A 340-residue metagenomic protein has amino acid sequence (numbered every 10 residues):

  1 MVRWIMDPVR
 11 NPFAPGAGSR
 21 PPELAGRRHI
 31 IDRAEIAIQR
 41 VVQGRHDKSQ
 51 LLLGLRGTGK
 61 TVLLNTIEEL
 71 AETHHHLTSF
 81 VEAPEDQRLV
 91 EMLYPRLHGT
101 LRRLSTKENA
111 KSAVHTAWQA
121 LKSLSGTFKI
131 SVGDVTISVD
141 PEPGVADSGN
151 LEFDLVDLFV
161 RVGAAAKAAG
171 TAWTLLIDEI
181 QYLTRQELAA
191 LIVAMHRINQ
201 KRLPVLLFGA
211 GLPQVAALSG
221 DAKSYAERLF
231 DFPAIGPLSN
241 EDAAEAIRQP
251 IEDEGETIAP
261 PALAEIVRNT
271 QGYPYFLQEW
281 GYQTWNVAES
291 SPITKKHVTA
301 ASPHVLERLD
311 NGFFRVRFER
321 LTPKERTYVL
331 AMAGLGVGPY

Functional and structural regions predicted by a protein language model:
M1-K48, A110-A113: A short, basic N-terminal segment
V41, T174, V215-R268, Q283 (+1 more regions): Helix-loop-helix "sensor" segment of P-loop NTPases
H46-G54, T58-L175, L203-V205: P-loop NTPase nucleotide-binding core
L51, G57, P84-R88, Y182 (+3 more regions): Conserved nucleotide-binding/hydrolysis micro-motifs of P-loop NTPases
Y94-H98, W118, K122-S125, G163 (+3 more regions): Short, amphipathic alpha-helical segments that act as regulatory/interfacial helices in nucleotide-processing proteins
K167-I177, Y182-A190, A194-S224, P233-A234: Sensor-1/coupling segment of RecA-like P-loop NTPase cores
G272, Q278-Y340: Winged-helix-like regulatory helical subdomains adjacent to P-loop NTPase cores
